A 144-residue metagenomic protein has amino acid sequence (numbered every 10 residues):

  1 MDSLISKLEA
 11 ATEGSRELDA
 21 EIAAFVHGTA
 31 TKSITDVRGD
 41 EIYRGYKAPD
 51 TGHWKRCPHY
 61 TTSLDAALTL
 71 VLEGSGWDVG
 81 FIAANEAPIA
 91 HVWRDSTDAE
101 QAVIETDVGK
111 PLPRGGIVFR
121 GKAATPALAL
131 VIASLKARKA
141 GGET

Functional and structural regions predicted by a protein language model:
M1-L128, I132-T144: Glycine-rich anion-binding surface patch
